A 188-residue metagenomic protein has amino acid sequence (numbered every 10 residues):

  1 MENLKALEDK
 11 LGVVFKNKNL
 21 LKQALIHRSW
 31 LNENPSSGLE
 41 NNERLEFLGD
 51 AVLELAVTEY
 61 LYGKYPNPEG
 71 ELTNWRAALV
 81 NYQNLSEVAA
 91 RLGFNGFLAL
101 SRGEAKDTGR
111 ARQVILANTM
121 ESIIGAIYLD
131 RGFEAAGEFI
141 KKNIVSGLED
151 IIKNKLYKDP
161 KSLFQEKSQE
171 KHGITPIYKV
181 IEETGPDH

Functional and structural regions predicted by a protein language model:
M1-H188: Double-stranded RNA-binding/processing signature
